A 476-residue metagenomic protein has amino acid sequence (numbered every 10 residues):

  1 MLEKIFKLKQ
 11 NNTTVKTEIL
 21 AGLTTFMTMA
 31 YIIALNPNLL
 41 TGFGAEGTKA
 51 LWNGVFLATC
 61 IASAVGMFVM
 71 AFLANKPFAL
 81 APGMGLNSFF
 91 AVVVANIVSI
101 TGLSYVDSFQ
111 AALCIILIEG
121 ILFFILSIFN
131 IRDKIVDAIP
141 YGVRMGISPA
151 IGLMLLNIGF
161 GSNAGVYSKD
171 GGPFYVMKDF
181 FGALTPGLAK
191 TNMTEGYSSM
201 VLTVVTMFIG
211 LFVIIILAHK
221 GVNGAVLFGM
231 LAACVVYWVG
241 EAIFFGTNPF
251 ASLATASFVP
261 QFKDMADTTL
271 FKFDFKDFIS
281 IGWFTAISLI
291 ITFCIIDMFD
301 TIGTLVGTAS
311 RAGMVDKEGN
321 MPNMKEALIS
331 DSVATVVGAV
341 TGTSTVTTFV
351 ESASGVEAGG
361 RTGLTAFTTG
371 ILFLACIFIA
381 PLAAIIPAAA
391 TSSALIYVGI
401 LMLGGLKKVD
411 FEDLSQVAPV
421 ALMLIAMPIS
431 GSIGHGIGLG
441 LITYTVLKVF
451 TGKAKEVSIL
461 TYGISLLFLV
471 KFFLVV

Functional and structural regions predicted by a protein language model:
M1-G54, N192-E195, M230-K325, F468-V470: Helix-loop-helix hairpins and the membrane-proximal interhelical loops of multi-pass alpha-helical transport proteins
L2-N36, A62-S63, G83-V92, N96-I151 (+1 more regions): Helix-loop-helix junctions within the multi-pass membrane cores of secondary transporters/permeases
I19, L39, I135, G224 (+3 more regions): Residue-level signature of catalytic and energy-coupling elements of molecular machines, predominantly ATP/GTP-dependent
L23-A30, V65-F68, F72, L156 (+4 more regions): Hydrophobic/aromatic residues within the transmembrane alpha-helices of Major Facilitator Superfamily
P37, T41, A45, A71 (+12 more regions): Transmembrane helix-loop junctions in multipass membrane proteins, especially transporters and channels
T41-N53, A95-F109, F284-A286, P387 (+1 more regions): Helix-coil boundary and interhelical linker segments in multi-pass alpha-helical membrane proteins
A62-M84: Juxtamembrane transmembrane-helix boundary signature
V98, S104-A232, F367-V476: Membrane-embedded alpha-helical modules
